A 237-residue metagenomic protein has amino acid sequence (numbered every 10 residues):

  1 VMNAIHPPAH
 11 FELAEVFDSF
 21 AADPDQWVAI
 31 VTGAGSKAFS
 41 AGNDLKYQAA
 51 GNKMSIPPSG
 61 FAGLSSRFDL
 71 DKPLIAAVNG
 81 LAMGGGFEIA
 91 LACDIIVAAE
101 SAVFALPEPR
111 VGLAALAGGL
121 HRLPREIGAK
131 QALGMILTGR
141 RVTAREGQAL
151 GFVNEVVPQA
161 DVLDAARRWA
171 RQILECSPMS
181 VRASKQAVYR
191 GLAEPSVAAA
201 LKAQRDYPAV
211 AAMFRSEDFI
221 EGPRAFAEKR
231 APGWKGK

Functional and structural regions predicted by a protein language model:
V1-S36: Conserved CoA-thioester-binding segment of acyl-CoA-metabolizing enzymes
M2, S36-S40, M83, A105 (+1 more regions): Short, active-site-adjacent cap segments at secondary-structure transitions
L45-D69: Extended, non-globular alpha-helical segments
F61-D71, A77, M83-L137, L150 (+2 more regions): CoA-thioester-processing core
V97-A102, V153-Q204, A211-A212, E217 (+1 more regions): C-terminal long alpha-helix characteristic of the crotonase
R140-E146: Acidic, divalent-metal-coordinating active-site segment for phosphoryl/phosphodiester hydrolysis, typified by short
R224-K237: Terminal low-complexity tails and localization/encapsulation signals of metabolic enzymes
